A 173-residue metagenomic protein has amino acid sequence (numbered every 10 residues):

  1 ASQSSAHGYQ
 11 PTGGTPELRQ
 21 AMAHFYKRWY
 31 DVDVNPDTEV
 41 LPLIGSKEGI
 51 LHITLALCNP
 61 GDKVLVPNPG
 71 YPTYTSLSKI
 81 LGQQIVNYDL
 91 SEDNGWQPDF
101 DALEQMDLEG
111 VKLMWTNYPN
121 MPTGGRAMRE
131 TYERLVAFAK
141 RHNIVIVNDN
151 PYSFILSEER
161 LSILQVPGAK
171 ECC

Functional and structural regions predicted by a protein language model:
A1-G45, H52: N-terminal small-domain helix-loop-helix segment of the aminotransferase-like
V34-V40, P60-K63, G110, K170-C173: Short acidic capping loops at alpha-helix termini that bridge into adjacent secondary structure
A56-S78: Conserved PLP-anchoring active-site segment centered on the Schiff-base-forming lysine
D62, Q83, R141-V145, A169-E171: A short helix->loop->beta-strand "cap" motif at the edges of active sites that frequently abuts
I80-V86: A short helix-loop-beta submotif of the ANL/AMP-binding
V86, L90-L161: Active-site phosphate-binding strand-loop segment of PLP-dependent enzymes
E159, V166-C173: Active-site PLP attachment segment
